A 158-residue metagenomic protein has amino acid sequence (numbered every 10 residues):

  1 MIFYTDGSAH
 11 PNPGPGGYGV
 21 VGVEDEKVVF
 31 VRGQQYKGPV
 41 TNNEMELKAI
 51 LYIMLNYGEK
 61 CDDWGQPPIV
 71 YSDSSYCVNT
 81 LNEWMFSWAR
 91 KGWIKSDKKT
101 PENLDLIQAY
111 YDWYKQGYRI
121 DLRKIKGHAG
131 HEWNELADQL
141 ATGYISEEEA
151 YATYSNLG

Functional and structural regions predicted by a protein language model:
M1-E44, L55-E59, T142-E149, T153-L157: RNase H-like nuclease fold core
S8-N12, Y52-L136: RNase H catalytic domain
E46, I50: Short, conserved alpha-helix that lines the donor NDP-sugar binding/gating region of sugar-transfer enzymes
E132-S146: Short, electropositive alpha-helical surface patch
